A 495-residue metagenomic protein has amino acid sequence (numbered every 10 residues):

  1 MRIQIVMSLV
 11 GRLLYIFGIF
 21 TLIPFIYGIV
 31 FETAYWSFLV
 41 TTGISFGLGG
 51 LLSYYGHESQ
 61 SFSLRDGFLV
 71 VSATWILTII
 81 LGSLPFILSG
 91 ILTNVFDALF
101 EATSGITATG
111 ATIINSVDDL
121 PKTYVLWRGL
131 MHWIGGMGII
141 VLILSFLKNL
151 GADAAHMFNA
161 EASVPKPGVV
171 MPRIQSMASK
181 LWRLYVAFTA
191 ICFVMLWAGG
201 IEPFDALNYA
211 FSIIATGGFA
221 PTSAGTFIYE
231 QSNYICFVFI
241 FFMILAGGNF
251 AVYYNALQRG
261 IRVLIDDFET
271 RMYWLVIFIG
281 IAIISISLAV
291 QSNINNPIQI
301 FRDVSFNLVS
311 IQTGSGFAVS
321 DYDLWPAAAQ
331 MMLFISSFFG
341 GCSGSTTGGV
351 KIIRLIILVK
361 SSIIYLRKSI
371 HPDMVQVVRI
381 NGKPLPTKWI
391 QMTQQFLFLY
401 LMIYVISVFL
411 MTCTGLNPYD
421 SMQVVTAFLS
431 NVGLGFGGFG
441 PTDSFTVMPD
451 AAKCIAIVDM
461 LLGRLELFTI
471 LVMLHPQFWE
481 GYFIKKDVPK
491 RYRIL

Functional and structural regions predicted by a protein language model:
M1-L495: Membrane-proximal intracellular helices of multi-pass ion channels
